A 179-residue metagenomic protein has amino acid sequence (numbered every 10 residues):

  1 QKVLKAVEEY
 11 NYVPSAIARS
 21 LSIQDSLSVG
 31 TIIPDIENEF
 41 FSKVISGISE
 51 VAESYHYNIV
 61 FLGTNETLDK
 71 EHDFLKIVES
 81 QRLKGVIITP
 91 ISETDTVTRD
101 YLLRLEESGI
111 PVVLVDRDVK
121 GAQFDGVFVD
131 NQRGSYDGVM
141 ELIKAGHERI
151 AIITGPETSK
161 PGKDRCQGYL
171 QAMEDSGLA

Functional and structural regions predicted by a protein language model:
Q1-L27, Q167: N-terminal helix-turn-helix DNA-binding module of bacterial transcription factors
E8-N11, G47-N58, K76-R82, T96-A179: Bacterial carbohydrate/catabolite-sensing allosteric modules
I23-E37, Y55-Y57, L83: Interdomain hinge and pocket-entrance segments immediately C-terminal to HTH DNA-binding domains
I33-E50: N-terminal winged-helix
D35-I36, N65, P156: Residue-level signal for short, function-critical loop segments
L62-L68: Short beta->alpha junction loops
D69-K84, I88: Short, well-structured alpha-helical segments in soluble
